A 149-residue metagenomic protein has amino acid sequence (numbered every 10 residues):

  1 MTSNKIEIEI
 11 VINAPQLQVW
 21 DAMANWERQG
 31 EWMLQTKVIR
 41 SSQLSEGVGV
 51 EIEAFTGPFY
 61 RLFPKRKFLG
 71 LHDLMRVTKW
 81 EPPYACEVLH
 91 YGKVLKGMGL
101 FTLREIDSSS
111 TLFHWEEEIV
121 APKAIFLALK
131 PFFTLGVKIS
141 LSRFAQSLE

Functional and structural regions predicted by a protein language model:
M1-E46: Hydrophobic ligand-binding cavity/cleft-lining segments
T2, L69, K93-G97: Amphipathic hydrophobic-ligand
S3, G49, P83-A85, S108-L112: A generic structural signal for beta-strand entry/edge sites
I8-I10, H72-K79, H90, M98-E105: Hydrophobic/aromatic beta-strand elements that line small-molecule binding cavities or substrate pockets in beta-rich
I12-A14, P58-Y60, I119-A121: Beta-strand elements of well-folded, non-transmembrane domains
G30, R40-G92, R143-E149: Glycine-rich portal/gate segments that line the openings of hydrophobic small-molecule binding cavities
E87-I139: Beta-strand/loop substructures that line and gate deep hydrophobic ligand-binding cavities in soluble
